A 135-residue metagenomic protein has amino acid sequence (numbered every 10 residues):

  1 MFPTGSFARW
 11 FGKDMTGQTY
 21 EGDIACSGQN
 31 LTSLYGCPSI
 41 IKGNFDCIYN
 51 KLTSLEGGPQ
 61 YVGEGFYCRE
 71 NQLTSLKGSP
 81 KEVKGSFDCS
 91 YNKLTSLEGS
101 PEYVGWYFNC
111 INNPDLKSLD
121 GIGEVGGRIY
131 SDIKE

Functional and structural regions predicted by a protein language model:
M1-N30, G123-G126, Y130-E135: N-terminal capping/linker segments that flank leucine-rich repeat
F2, F7, F11, Y35 (+7 more regions): Aromatic (phenylalanine/tyrosine) cluster motif
G22, Q29-N30, C37, G43 (+5 more regions): The right-handed parallel beta-helix/beta-solenoid scaffold, focusing on the short coil/turn and N-cap positions
Q29, N50, N71, N92 (+1 more regions): Conserved "Asn-ladder"/turn position within leucine-rich repeats
L34, L55-G58, V62, L76-S79 (+4 more regions): Canonical leucine-rich repeat
S39, K81-E82, E102-Y103: Surface-exposed loop/turn motifs in large extracellular/passenger domains
Y107-P114, G127, I133: Leucine-rich repeat domain C-terminal region
